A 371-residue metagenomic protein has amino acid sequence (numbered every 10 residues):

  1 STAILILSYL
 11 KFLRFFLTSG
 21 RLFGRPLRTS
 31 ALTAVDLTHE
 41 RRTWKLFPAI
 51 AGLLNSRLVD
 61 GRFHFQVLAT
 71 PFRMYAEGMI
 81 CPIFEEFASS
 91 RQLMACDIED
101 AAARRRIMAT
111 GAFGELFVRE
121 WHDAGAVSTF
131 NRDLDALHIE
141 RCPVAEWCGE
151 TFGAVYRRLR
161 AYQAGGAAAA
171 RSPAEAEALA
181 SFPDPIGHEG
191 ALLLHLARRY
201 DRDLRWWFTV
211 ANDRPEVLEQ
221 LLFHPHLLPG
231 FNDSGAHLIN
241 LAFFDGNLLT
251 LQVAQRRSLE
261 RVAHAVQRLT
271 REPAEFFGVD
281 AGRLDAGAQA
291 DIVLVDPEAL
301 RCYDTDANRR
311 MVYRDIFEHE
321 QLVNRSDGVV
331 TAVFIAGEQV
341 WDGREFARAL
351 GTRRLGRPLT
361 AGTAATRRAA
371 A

Functional and structural regions predicted by a protein language model:
A3-N232: Polyanionic/metal-chelating signatures
L5-Y9, V35-T43, T70-E77, A236-N240 (+4 more regions): Flexible loop/turn segments at secondary-structure boundaries
S30-L32, F65-T70, G230-D233, G287 (+3 more regions): Generic beta-strand/beta-sheet core signal
A34-L37, A236, A254-S258, R310-E320: Short beta-alpha connecting loops at secondary-structure transitions that line or flank enzyme active sites
P173-E219, T250-L300: C-terminal helical cap
E219-L227, L294-G351: C-terminal cap of metal-dependent C-N hydrolases
N240, F244, L248-R257, V266-R268 (+2 more regions): Feature captures the catalytic cores and cofactor-binding loops of soluble hydro-lyases/lyases that act on carboxylate
D342-A371: Intein/HINT protein-splicing elements and their conserved insertion hotspots or analogous self-processing inserts
